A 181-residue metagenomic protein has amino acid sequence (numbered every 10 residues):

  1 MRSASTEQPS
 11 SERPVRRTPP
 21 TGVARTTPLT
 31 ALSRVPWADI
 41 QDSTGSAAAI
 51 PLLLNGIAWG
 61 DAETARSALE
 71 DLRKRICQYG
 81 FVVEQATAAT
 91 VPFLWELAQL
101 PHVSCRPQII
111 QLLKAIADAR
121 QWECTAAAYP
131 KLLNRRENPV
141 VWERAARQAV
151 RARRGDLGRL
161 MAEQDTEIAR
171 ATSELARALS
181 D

Functional and structural regions predicted by a protein language model:
R2-A65: N-terminal "cap/leader" segments of large eukaryotic alpha-helical scaffolds
G22-L32, A62-R75, L113, T125-N134: HEAT-repeat alpha-solenoid elements in large eukaryotic scaffold proteins
A38-S43, Y79-T87, R120-A128, P139-R147: Flexible loop/turn segments at the boundaries of HEAT repeats in alpha-solenoid HEAT proteins
A47-G56, A88-L97, A152-R159: Alpha-helical solenoid scaffolds in eukaryotic proteins
I57-D61, A98-H102, M161-A162: Alpha-solenoid helical repeat architecture
A65, T87, R106-I109, A169: Residue-level detector of extended alpha-helical repeat arrays and alpha-solenoid scaffolds
A68-L72, I109, L113, E143 (+1 more regions): Conserved hydrophobic register position within alpha-solenoid helical repeats
L132-A146, R151-D181: Eukaryote-biased recognition of C-terminal alpha-helical segments
